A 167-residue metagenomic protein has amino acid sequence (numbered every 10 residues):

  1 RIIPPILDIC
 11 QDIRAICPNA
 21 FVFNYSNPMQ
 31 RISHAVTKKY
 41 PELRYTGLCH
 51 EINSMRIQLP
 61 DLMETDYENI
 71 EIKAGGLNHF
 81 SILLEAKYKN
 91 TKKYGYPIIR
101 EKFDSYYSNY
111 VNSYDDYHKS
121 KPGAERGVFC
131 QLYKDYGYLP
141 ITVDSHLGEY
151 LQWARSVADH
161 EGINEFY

Functional and structural regions predicted by a protein language model:
R1-E42: Rossmann-fold NAD(P)-binding glycine/threonine-rich loop
P18-F21, Y45-T46, Y67-E71: Short secondary-structure capping/junction motifs at helix and strand boundaries
N27-M29, C49-S54, A74-S81: Glycine-rich beta-alpha junction loops
H34-K38, Q58-P60, L84-A86: Short acidic, glycine/serine/threonine-rich loops at helix termini
P41-L59, M63: Acidic, His- and aromatic-enriched active-site or binding-groove loops in soluble protein domains that engage sugars
E64-Y167: Long, compositionally biased stretches enriched for glycine and/or charged residues
